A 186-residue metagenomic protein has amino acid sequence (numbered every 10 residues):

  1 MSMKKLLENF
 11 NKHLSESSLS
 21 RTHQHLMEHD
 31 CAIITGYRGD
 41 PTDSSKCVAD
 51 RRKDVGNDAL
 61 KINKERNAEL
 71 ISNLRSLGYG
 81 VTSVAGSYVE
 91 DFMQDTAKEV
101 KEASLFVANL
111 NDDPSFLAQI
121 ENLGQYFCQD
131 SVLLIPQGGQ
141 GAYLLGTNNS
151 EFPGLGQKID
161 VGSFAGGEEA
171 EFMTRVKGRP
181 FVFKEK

Functional and structural regions predicted by a protein language model:
K5-S83, S87, V182-K186: N-terminal, charge-rich interaction modules
S20, I33-I34, P114-L117, E151: Active-site-proximal loop/helix of nucleotide/amide-processing enzymes and allied scaffolds
E28-C31, K101-L105, C128-S131: Short, surface-exposed beta-edge/turn micro-motifs
E69-N111: Short, intrinsically disordered low-complexity segments
T82-G86, S131-G138: A generic structural motif
P114-P136: Short, compact, well-ordered microdomains
I135-N149: Short proline/glycine- and acidic-rich turn/helix-capping motifs at secondary-structure junctions
P153-K186: A recognition module on extended beta-rich or small alphabeta surfaces enriched in W/G with H and D/E
